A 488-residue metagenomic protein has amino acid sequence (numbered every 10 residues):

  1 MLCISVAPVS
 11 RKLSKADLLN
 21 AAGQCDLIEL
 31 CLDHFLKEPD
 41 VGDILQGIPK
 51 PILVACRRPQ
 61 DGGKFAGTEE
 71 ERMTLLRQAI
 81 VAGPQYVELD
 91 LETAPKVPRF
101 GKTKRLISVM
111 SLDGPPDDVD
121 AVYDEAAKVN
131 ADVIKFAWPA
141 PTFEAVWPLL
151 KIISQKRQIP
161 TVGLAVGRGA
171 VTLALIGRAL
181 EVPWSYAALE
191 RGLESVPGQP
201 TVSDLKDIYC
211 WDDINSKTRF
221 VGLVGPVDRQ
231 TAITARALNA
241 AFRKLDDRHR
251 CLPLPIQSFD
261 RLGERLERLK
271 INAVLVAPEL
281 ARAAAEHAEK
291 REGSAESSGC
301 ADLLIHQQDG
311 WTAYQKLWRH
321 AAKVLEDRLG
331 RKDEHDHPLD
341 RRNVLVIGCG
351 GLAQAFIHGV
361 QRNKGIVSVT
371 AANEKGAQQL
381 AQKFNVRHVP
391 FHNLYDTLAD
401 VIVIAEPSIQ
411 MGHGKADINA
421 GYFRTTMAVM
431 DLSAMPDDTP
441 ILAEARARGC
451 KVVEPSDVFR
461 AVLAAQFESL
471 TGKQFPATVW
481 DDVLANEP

Functional and structural regions predicted by a protein language model:
M1-D118, E125, A131, W138: Active-site beta->alpha loop and helix N-cap motifs at the rims of alpha/beta catalytic domains
Q46-G47, R99-G101, P338-L339, Q361 (+1 more regions): Short, conserved loop/helix-junction motifs that constitute active-site signature segments in enzyme catalytic cores
I52-K96, A283-D336: Glycine/small-residue-rich loop that forms an oxyanion/phosphate-binding "nest" at active or ligand-binding sites
E92-F220: Catalytic alpha/beta core domains of metabolic enzymes, predominantly
A165, V221-D228, A313-W318, L325 (+3 more regions): Glycine-rich adenosine-cofactor-binding loop
T218-R331, P436, L442-E444: Phosphate/diphosphate ligand-binding glycine-rich loop within oxidoreductases
L329-R331, A428, L432-P488: Adenosine-phosphate binding glycine-rich loop
Q382-D457: Rossmann-like adenosine-cofactor binding region
